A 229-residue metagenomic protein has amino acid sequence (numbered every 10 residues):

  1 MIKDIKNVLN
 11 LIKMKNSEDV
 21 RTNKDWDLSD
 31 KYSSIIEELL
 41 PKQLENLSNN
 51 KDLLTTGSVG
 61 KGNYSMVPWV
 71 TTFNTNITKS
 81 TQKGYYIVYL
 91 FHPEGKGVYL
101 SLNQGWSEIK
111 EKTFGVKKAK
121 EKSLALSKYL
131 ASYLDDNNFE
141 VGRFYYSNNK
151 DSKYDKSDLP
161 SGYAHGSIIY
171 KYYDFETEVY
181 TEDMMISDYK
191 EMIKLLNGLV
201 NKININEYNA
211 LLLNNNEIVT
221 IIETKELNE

Functional and structural regions predicted by a protein language model:
M1-Q43: N-terminal "first-domain core" detector
D27, H92-K150: Compact, glycine/acidic-enriched structural inserts
L44-L54, S58-Y64: Short N-terminal edge-element motif at the start of the domain
G57-Y85: Amphipathic, interaction-prone secondary-structure segments
P68, K96-S101, W106, A164-Y172: Glycine-rich, often proline-containing surface loops adjacent to acidic residues and nearby aromatics that form
T72, Y89-F91, L102, Y173: Hydrophobic side chains in beta-strands
S80-P93, L100: Hydrophobic/aromatic-rich, well-ordered segments within soluble, folded domains that form packed cores
Y145-E229: ATP-dependent helicase/translocase motor core
